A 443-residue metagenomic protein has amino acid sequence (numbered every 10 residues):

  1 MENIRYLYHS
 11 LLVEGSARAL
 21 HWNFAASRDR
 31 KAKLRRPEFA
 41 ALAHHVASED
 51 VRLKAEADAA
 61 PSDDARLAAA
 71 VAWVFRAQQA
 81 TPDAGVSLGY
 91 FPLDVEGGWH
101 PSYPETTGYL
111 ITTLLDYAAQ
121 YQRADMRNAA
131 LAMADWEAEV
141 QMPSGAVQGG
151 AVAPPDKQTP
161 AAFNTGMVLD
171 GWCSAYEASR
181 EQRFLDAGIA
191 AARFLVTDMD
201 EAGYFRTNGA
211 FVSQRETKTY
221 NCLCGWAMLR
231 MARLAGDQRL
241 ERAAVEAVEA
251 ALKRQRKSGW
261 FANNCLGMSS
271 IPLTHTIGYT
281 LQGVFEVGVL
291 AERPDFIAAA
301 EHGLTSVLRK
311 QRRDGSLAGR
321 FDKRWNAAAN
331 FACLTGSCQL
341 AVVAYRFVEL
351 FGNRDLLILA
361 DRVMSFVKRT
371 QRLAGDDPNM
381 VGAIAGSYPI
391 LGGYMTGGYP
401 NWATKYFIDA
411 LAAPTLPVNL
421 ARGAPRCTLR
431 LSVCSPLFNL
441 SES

Functional and structural regions predicted by a protein language model:
M1-S443: Glycan-recognition and catalytic cores of secretory/periplasmic carbohydrate-active enzymes
